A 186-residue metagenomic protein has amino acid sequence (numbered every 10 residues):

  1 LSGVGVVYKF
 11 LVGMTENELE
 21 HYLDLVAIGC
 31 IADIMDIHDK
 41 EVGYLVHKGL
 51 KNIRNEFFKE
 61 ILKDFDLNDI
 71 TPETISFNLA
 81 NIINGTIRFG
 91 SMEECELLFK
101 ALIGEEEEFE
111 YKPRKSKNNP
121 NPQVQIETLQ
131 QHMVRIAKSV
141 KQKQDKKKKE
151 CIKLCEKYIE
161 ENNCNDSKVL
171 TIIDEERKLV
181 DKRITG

Functional and structural regions predicted by a protein language model:
L1-V4: Hydrophobic, small-residue-rich alpha-helical packing segments that form membrane-like cores
V7-N17: A charged, well-structured terminal subsegment
T15-G186: Hydrophobic helix-and-loop "lid/oligomerization" segment in the mid-to-C-terminal part of catalytic domains
